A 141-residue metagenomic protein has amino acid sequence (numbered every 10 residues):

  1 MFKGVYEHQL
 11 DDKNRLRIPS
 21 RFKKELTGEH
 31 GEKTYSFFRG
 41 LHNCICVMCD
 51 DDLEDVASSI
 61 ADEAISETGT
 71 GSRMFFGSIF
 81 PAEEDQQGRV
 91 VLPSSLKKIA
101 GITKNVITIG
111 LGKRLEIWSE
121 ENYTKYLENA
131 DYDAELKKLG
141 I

Functional and structural regions predicted by a protein language model:
M1-R21: N-terminal leader/capping segments at the start of a protein or of a new domain
N14-I18, V47-M48, G88-L92, L96 (+1 more regions): Short, structured motif recognition centered on aromatic/hydrophobic residues
R17-S58, A64: Acidic (E/D-rich), amphipathic helical modules within compact regulatory domains
E29-C44, G101-N122, E135: A short beta-strand-loop micro-motif that forms or neighbors metal/cofactor- and ligand-binding patches at active-site
A61-V90, S94-L96: Short, solvent-exposed interaction modules
K125-D131: Double-stranded beta-helix
K138-G140: Surface-exposed interaction/ligand-binding surfaces
